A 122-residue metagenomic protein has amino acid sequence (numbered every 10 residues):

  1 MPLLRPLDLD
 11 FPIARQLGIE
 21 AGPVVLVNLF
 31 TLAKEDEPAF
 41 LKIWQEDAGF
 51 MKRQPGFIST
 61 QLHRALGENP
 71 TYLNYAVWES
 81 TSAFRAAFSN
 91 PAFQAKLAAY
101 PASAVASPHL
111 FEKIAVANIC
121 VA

Functional and structural regions predicted by a protein language model:
M1-V24, Q61-T71, K96-A122: Glycine-rich beta-strand-turn "strand-cap" elements at beta-sheet edges
L7-L9, V27, E35, E46 (+1 more regions): Intrinsic-disorder/low-complexity regions
P23-T31, Q61-N90: Short, well-ordered beta-strand segments in beta-rich or mixed alpha/beta enzyme and ligand-binding folds
K34-S59, A92-Y100: Short amphipathic alpha-helical segments
W78-P91, A95, I114-A122: A broadly tuned preference for mixed-charge, low-complexity surface segments
